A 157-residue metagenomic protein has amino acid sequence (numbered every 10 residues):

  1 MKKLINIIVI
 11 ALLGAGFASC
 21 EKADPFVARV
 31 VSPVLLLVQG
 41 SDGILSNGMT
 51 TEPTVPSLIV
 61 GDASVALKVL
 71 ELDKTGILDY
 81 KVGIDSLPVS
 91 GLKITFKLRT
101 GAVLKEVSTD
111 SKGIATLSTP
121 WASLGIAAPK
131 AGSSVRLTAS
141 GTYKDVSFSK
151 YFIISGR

Functional and structural regions predicted by a protein language model:
M1-C20: Sec-dependent bacterial lipoprotein signal peptides
G14-N47: Bacterial Sec-dependent N-terminal signal peptides
S46-V82, L117: Beta-strand-rich structural segments
E71-A102: Short flexible loop/turn segments that cap and initiate beta-strands
T109-T119: Glycine-centered loop-to-beta-strand initiation motif
S123-S134: Short glycine/proline/serine/threonine-rich loop/turn segments at secondary-structure transition edges
S133-D145: Enriched for extracellular/lumenal, surface-exposed ectodomains of secreted and cell-surface proteins
V146-G156: Edge beta-strands of extracellular beta-sandwich domains
